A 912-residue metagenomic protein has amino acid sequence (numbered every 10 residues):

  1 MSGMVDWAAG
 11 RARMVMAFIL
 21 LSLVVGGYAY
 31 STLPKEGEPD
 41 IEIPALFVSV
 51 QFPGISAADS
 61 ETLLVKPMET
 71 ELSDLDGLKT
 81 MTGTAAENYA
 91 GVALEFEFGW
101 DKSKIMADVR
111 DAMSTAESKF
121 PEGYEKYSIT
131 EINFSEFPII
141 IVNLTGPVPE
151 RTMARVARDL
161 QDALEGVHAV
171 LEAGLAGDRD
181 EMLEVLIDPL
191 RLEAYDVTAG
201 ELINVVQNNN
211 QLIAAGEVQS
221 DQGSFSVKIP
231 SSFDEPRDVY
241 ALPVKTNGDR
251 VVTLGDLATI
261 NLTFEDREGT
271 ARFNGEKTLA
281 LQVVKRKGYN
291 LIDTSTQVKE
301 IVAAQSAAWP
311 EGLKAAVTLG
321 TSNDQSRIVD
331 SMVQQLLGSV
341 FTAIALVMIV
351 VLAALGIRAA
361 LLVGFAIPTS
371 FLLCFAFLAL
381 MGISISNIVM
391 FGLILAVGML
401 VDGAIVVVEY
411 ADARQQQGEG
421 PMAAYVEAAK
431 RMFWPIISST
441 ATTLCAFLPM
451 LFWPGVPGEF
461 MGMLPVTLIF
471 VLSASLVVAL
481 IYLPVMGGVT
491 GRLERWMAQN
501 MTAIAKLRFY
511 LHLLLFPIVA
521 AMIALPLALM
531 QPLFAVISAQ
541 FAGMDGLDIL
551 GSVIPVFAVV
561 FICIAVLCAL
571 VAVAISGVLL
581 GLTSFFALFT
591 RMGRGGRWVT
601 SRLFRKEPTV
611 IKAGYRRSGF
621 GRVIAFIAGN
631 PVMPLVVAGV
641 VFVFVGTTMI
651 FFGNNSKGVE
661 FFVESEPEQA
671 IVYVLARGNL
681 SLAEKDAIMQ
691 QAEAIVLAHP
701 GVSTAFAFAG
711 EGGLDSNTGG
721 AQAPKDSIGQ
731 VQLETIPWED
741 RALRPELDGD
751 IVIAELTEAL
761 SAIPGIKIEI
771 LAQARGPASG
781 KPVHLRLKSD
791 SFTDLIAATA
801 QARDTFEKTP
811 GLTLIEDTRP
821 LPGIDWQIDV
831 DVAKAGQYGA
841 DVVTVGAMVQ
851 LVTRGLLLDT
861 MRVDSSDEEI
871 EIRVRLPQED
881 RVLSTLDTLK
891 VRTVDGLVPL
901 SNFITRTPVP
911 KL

Functional and structural regions predicted by a protein language model:
M1-K35, M432, Q499-E660, L785: Signature of alpha-helical transmembrane segments and their immediate interfacial
M14-V15, I19, L212, G338-V347 (+10 more regions): Hydrophobic alpha-helical transmembrane segments in multi-pass membrane proteins
M16-Y28, T32, L63-T80, A93-E181 (+9 more regions): Surface-exposed amphipathic alpha-helical segments in non-transmembrane regions that serve as interaction surfaces
Y28-T32, A345, I349-A413: Hydrophobic transmembrane alpha-helices and their membrane-interface caps in long multi-pass transport proteins
V48, L164, L464: Structured binding elements
G174-E181, L186, R191, D256-A258 (+8 more regions): Juxtamembrane "pre-transmembrane" interface segments
S322, V329, V333, V408 (+2 more regions): Helix-loop junctions and hydrophobic alpha-helical segments within the transmembrane domains of large membrane
I349-A354, L373-I388, I437-E494, A520-V566: Hydrophobic, glycine/alanine-rich multi-pass transmembrane helices and their short helix-loop junctions in large
